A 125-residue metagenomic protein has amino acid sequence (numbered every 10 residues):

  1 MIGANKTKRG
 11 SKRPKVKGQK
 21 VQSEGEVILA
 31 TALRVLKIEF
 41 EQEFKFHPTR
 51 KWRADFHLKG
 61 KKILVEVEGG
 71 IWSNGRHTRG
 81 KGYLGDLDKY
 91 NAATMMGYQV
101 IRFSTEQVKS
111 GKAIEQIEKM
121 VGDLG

Functional and structural regions predicted by a protein language model:
M1-G125: Nucleic-acid endo/exonuclease domains
